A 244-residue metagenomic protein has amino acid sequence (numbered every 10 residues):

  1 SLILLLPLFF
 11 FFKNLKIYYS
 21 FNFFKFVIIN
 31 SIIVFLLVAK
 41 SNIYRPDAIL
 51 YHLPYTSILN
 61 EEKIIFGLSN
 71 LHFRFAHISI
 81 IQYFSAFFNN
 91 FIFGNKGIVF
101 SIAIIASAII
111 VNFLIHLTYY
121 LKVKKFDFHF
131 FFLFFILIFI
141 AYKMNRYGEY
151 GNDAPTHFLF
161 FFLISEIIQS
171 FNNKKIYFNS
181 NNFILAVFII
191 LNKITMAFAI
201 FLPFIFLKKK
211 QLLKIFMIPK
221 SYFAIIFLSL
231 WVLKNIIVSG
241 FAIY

Functional and structural regions predicted by a protein language model:
S1-Y18, N112: Membrane-embedded, hydrophobic transmembrane alpha-helices
I3-F9, F158, F162-I164, F188 (+1 more regions): Hydrophobic transmembrane alpha-helices of multi-pass, membrane-embedded glycosylation machinery
F11-Y19, A199-I225: Perimembrane helix-loop-helix junctions
F35-F128, Y147-E149: Active-site lumenal/periplasmic loops and adjacent helix-entry segments of GT-C-fold, multi-pass membrane
K40-I43, F84, I218-Y244: Membrane-lumen/periplasm interface segments of specific transmembrane helices in polyprenyl phosphate-linked
F100-I105, Y142-I167: Multi-pass, polyprenyl lipid-linked donor-dependent membrane glycosyltransferases
V123-K124, F160-F178: Membrane-interface transmembrane helices that cradle and orient dolichyl/undecaprenyl
M144, F178-I194, F198-I205, I226 (+1 more regions): Membrane-interface alpha helices of multi-pass inner-membrane proteins
